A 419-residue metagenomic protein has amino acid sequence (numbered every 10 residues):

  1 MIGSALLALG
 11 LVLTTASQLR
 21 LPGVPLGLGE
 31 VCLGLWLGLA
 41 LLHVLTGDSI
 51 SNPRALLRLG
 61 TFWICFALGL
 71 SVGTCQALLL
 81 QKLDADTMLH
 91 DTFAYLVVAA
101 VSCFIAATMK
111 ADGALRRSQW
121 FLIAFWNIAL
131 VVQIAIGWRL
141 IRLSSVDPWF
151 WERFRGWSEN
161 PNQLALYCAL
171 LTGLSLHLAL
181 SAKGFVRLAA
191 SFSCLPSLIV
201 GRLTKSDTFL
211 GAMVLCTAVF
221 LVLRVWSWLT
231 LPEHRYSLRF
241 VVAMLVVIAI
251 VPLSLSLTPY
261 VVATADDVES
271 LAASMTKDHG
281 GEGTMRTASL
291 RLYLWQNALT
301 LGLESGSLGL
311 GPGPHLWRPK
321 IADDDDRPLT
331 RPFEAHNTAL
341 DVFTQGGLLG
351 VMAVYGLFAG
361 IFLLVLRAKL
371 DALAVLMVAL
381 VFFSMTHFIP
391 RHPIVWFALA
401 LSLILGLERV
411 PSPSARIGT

Functional and structural regions predicted by a protein language model:
M1-T87, K110-R117, L178-L188, L229-I248 (+2 more regions): Transmembrane signal-anchor hairpin modules in multi-pass inner-membrane enzymes, especially those that act on
L7-L11, F192-L195, F333, N337 (+3 more regions): Loop-to-helix entry and N-terminal half of a specific, functionally important transmembrane alpha helix in multi-pass
G34-L37, M213, T217-F220, L357 (+2 more regions): Transmembrane alpha-helices of multi-pass inner-membrane enzymes
T61-G69, L83-A107, W120-W126, L130: Aromatic-anchored transmembrane helix interface
M88-H90, W151-P161, N337: Short aromatic-rich membrane-water interface segments that cap or initiate transmembrane helices in multi-pass membrane
A100, R116-W149, G156-W228, G356 (+3 more regions): Alpha-helical transmembrane segments of multi-pass inner-membrane proteins
R155, G281-G346: Long extracytoplasmic/lumenal interhelical loops at the membrane interface of multi-pass membrane proteins
L221-G281, Q296, T300-E304: A membrane-periplasm/extracellular boundary helix in multi-pass inner-membrane enzymes that assemble envelope glycans
